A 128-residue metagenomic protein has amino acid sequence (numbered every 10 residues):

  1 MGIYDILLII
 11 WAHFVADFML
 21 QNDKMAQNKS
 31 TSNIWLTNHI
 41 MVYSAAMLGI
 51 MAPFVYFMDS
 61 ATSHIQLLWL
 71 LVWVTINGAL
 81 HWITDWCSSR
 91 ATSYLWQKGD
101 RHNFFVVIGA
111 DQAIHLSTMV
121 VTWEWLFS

Functional and structural regions predicted by a protein language model:
M1-S128: Hydrophobic alpha-helical transmembrane segments
